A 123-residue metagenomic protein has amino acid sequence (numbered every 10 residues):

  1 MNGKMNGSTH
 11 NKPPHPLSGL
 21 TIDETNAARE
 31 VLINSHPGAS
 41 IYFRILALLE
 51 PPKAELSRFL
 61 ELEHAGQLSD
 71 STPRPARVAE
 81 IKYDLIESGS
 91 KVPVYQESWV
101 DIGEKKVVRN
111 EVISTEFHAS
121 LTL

Functional and structural regions predicted by a protein language model:
N6-P16, K105-I113: Acidic/histidine-rich, surface-exposed loop or edge segments in extracytoplasmic proteins
P16, E30-S35, Y42-R44: A domain-level signal for the mature, folded cores of soluble proteins
L17-T21: Intrinsic-disorder-associated interaction segments
A28, L32, P75-Y83, L123: Short, structured motif recognition centered on aromatic/hydrophobic residues
G38-K105, R109, I113: Exposed beta-strand-loop-beta-strand "reactive/processing" segments of non-cytosolic proteins
E111-L123: Long, charged/polar, surface-exposed segments that mediate recognition or autoinhibition
